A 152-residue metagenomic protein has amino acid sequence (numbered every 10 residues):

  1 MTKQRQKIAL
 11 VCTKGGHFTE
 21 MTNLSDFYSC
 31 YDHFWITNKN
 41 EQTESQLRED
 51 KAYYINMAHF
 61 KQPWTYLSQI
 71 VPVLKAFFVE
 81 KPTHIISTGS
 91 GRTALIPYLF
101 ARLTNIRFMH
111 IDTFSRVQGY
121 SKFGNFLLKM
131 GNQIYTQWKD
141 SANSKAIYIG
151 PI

Functional and structural regions predicted by a protein language model:
M1-N38, Q42: N-terminal subdomain of nucleotide-sugar transferases
K7, D32-W35, K51, R107 (+1 more regions): Residues at the starts of beta-strands that form the adenosine-phosphate
L10-T13, I36, T88, I111 (+1 more regions): Short hydrophobic segments within beta-strands
C12, D32-Y66, D140-S144, I149: Conserved nucleotide-sugar phosphate-binding/catalytic loop shared by glycosyltransferases and other
H17-E20, T43, T93-I96, G119-Y120: Short, well-ordered alpha-helical microsegments
K61-H84, L103: An amphipathic, basic-hydrophobic alpha-helix
H84-T104: An aromatic- and histidine-rich active-site surface loop
I106-I152: Active-site-proximal region of nucleotide-activated glycan assembly enzymes, centered on histidine/acidic-rich loops
